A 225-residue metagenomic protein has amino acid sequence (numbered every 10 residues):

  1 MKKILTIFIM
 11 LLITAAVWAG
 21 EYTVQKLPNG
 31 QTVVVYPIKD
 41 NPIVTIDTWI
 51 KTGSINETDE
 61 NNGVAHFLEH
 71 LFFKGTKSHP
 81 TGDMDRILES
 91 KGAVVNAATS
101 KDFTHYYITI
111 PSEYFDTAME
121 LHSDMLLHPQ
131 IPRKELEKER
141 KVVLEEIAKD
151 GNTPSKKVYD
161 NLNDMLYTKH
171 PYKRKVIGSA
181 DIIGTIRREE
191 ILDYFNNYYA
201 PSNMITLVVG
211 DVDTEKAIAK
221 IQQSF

Functional and structural regions predicted by a protein language model:
I4-T14: Sec-dependent N-terminal signal peptides
V17-E21: Boundary at the C-terminal end of the N-terminal hydrophobic targeting segment
K26, M84-F225: Charge-rich, well-structured scaffold segments of protease-associated domains
D40, T45-T109, K175-I177: M16/MPP (pitrilysin/insulinase) zinc-metallopeptidase core fold and M16-derived inactive scaffolds
